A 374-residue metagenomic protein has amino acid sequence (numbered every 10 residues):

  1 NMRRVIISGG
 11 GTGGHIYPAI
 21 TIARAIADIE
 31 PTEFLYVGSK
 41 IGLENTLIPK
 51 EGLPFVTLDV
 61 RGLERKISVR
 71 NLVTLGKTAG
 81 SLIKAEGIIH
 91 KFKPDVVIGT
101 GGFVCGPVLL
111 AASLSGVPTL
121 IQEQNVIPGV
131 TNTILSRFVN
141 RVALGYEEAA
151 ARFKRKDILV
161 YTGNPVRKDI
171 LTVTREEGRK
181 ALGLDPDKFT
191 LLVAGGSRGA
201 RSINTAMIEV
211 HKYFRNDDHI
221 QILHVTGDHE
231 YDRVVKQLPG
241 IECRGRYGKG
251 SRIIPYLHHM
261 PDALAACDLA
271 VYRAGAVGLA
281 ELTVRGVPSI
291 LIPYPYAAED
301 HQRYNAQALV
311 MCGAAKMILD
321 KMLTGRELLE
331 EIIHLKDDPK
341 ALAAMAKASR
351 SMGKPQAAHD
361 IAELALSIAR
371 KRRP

Functional and structural regions predicted by a protein language model:
R3-G9, T32-K77, D228-E230, K321: Conserved nucleotide-sugar phosphate-binding/catalytic loop shared by glycosyltransferases and other
P31, G42, L47, E51 (+5 more regions): Donor-nucleotide binding loops and adjacent catalytic segments primarily of GT-B fold Leloir glycosyltransferases
E33, L43, P54, S113-E176: Active-site-proximal region of nucleotide-activated glycan assembly enzymes, centered on histidine/acidic-rich loops
I67-V96: An amphipathic, basic-hydrophobic alpha-helix
E86-V97, C105-L120, T133-F138: Glycosyltransferases and closely related glycan-assembly transferases that use nucleotide-activated donors
P94-V96, L257, P261-A280, V287-P288: Acidic donor-binding loop of glycosyltransferase active sites
A341-P355: A short, well-ordered alpha-helix in the C-terminal region of glycosyltransferases
K354-P374: C-terminal alpha-helical cap of glycosyltransferases
